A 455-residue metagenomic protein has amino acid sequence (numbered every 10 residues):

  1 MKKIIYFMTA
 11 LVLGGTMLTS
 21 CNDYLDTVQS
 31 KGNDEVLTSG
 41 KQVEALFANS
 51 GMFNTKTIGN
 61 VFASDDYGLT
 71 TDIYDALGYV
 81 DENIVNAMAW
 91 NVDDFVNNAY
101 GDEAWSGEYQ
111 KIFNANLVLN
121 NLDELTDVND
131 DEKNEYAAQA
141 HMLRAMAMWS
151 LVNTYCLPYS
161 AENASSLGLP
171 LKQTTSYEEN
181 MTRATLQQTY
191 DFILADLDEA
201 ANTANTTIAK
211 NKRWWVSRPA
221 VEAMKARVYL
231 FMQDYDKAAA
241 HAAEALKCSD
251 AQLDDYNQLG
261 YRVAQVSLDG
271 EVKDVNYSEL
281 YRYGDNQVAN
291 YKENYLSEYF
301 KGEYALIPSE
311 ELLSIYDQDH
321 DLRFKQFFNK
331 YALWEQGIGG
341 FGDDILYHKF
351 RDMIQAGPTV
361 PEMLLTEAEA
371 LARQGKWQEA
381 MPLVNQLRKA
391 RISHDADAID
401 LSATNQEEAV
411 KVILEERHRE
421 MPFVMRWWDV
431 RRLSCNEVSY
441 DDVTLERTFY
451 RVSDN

Functional and structural regions predicted by a protein language model:
M1-S20: Sec-dependent bacterial lipoprotein signal peptides
S20-L69, L313-D319, D395, S434-N455: Membrane-proximal, proline-rich intrinsically disordered regions
E82-Y155, A184, L197, A201-A209 (+3 more regions): Conserved, well-structured interaction surfaces
W215, Q233, A239-P361, S393-D400 (+5 more regions): Hydrophobic-face positions in mid-chain alpha helices that act as interaction patches
